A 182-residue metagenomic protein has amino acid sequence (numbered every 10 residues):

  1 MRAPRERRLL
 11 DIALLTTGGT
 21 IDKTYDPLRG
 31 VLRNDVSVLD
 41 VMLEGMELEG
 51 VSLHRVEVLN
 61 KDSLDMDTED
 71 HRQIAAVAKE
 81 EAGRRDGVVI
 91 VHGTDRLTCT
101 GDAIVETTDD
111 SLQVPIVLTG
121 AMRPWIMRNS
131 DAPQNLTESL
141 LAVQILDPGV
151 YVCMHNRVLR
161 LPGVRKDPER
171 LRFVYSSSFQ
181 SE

Functional and structural regions predicted by a protein language model:
R2-E182: Active-site histidine-anchored catalytic micro-motif
